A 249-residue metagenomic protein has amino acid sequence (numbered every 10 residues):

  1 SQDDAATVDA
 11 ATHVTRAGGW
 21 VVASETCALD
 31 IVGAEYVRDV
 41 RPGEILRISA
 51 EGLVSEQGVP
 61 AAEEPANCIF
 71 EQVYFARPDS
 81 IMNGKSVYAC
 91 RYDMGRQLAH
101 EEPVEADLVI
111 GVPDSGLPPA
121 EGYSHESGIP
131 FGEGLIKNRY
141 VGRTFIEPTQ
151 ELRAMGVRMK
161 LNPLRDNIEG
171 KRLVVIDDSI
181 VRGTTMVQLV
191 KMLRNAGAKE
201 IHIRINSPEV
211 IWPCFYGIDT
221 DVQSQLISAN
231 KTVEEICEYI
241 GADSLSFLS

Functional and structural regions predicted by a protein language model:
S1-G116, S124-R165: N-terminal segments that mediate ammonia production and transfer in glutamine-dependent amidotransferase systems
D4-T15, V32-D39, P60, V190-S249: PRPP-dependent phosphoribosyltransferase catalytic core
H100, E121, H125, K191 (+1 more regions): Short, well-ordered alpha-helices that flank and scaffold nucleotide-derived cofactor binding pockets
E105-D107, G170-R172, K199: Short coil/turn segments at beta-strand junctions that form active-site/ligand-binding loops
G111-P119, R139-V141, G183, N206-I211: A glycine-rich phosphate-binding loop feature that marks nucleotide/adenosyl-phosphate handling sites
Y123, D178-S179, I201: Hydrophobic, well-ordered secondary-structure elements that form the walls of internal hydrophobic environments
P130, N162-V174, S179, T184-L189: Conserved structured catalytic cores and adjacent interaction surfaces of nucleotide-binding/hydrolyzing enzymes
F145-A154, N162, D166, L173-V174 (+2 more regions): Metal-dependent DNA phosphodiester-chemistry modules and their immediately adjacent helices/loops in DNA-processing
